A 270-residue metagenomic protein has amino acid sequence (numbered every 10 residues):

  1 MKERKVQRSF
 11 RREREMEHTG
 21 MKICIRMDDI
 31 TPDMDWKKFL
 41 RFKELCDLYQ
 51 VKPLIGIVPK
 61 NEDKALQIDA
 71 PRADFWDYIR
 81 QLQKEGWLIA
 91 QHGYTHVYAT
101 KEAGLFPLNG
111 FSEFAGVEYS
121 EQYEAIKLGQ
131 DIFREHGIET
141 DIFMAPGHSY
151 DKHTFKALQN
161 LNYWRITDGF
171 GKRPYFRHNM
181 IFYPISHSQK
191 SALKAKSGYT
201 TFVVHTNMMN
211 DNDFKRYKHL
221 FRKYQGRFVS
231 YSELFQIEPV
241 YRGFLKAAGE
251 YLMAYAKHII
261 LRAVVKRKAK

Functional and structural regions predicted by a protein language model:
K2, F10, H18, P53-I57 (+2 more regions): C-terminal domain-boundary segment and adjacent tail
F10-E85: Active-site beta->alpha N-cap acidic-glycine motif
K22-C24, K52-L54, G86-A90, D141-I142 (+2 more regions): Structural preference for beta-strand elements that scaffold enzyme active sites
C24-I30, L48, H136, H187-E238: Catalytic grooves of carbohydrate-active enzymes
M27-D29, I55-P59, Q91-T95, M144-G147 (+2 more regions): A cross-domain feature marking catalytic cores of carbohydrate-active enzymes and several ubiquitous metabolic/repair
I30-K38, P59-D74, K101, Y119 (+3 more regions): Acidic-and-aromatic substrate-binding clefts and catalytic sites of carbohydrate-active enzymes
V97-N109: Short, flexible, mixed-charge acidic loops at enzyme active sites
E113-I185, F214-K215: Catalytic domains of cell-wall/extracellular-matrix polysaccharide-remodeling enzymes, centered on de-N-acetylation
